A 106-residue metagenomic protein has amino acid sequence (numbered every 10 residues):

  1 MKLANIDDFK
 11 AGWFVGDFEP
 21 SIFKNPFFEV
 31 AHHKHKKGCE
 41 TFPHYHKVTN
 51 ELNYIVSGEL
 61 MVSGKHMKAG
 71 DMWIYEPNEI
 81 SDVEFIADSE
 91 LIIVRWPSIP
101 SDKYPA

Functional and structural regions predicted by a protein language model:
M1-H32, S63: A short, N-terminal "cap"/entry segment at the start of jelly-roll beta-barrel domains of the cupin/DSBH fold
G16, P26-H46, H66-A69: Conserved short histidine dyad/triad with adjacent acidic residue
I22, V30-K34, L52, M72-I74: Conserved hydrophobic/aromatic beta-strand scaffold that supports enzyme active sites
V48-M61: Glycine- and acidic-residue-biased ligand/ion/polar-headgroup-sensing regions
L52, D88-A106: A short hydrophobic beta-strand segment most commonly corresponding to one strand of the jelly-roll/cupin
V62-D82: Short acidic-glycine-tyrosine-enriched beta hairpin
